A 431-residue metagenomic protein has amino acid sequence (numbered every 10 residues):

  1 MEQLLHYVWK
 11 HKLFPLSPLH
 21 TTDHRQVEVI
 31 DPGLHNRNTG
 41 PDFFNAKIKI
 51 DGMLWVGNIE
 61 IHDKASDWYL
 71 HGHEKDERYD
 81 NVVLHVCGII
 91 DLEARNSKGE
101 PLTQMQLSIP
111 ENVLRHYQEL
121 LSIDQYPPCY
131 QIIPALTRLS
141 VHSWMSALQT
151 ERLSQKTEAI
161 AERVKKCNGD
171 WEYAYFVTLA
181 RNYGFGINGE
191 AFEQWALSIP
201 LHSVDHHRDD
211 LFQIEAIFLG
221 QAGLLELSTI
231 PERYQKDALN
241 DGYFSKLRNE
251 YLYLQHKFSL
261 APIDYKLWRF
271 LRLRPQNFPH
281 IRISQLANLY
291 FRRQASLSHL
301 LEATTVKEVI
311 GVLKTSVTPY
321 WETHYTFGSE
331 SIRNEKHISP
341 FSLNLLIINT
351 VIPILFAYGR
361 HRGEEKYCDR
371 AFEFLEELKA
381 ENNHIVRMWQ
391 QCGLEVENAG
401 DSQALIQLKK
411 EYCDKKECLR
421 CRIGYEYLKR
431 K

Functional and structural regions predicted by a protein language model:
M1-Y7: N-terminal "leader" segments that precede or initiate the main folded domain
Y7-S66, Y79: N-terminal ordered "arm"
P32-R37, N45-I50, D67-K75, I90-N96 (+2 more regions): Catalytic micro-motifs at enzyme active sites that drive phosphoryl/nucleotidyl and oxygen chemistry
W55-E93: Aromatic- and glycine-enriched beta-alpha-beta binding-site module
A65-D67, I90-L92, E111-V113, F185 (+2 more regions): Short loop/turn segments at secondary-structure transitions that flank enzyme active sites
D80-V82, V86-W144: Compact, glycine/acidic-enriched structural inserts
Q149-A404, E417: Hydrophobic, aromatic-lined core segments that form the binding pocket/scaffold for planar heteroaromatic ligands
Q403-K431: Cysteine-cluster motifs in flexible loop/terminal segments that predominantly coordinate metals
